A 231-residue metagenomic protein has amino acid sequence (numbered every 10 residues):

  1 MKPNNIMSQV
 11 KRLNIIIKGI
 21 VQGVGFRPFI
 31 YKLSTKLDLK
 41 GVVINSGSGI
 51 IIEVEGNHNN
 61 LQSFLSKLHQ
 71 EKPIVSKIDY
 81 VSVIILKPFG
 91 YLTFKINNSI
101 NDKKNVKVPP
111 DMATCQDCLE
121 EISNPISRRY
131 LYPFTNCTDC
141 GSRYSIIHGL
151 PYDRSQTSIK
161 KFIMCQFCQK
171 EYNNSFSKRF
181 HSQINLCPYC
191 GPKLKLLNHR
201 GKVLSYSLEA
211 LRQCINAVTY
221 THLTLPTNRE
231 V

Functional and structural regions predicted by a protein language model:
M1-K195, G201-L208, I215: Intrinsically disordered, low-complexity, mixed-charge
C214-Y220: Glycine-rich phosphate/diphosphate-binding loops that line cofactor/substrate pockets in enzymes
H222-V231: Single conserved hydrophobic/aromatic residue that forms the stacking wall/gate of nucleotide- or nucleobase-binding
